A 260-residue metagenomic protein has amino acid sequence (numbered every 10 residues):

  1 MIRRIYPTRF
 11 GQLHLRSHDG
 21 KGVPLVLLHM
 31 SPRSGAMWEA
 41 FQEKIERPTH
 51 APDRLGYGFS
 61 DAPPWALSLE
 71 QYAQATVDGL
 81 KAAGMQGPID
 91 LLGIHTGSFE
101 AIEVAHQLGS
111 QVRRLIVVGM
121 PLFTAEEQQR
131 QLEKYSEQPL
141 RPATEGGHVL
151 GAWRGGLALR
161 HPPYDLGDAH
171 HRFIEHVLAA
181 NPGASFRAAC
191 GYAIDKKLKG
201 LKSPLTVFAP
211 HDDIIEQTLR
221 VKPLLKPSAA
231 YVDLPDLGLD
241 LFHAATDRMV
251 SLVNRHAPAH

Functional and structural regions predicted by a protein language model:
M1-L25, E46-R47, A169, H243-H260: Alpha/beta-hydrolase fold catalytic core
R9-D61: Conserved HGGG/HGGXW glycine-rich cap/lid loop of the alpha/beta-hydrolase fold
L27-M30, H95, P210: Glycine-rich His-Gly loop
M37-E39, S60-A66, E126-Q128, T218-L219: Conserved catalytic-core motifs of eukaryotic protein kinase domains, centered on the activation segment
A40, H50-T96: Active-site loop/oxyanion-hole signature of alpha/beta-hydrolase fold enzymes
I102-Q107, V112-T144: Flexible "cap/lid" loop of the alpha/beta hydrolase fold
E127, A143-K199: Conserved alpha/beta-hydrolase catalytic His-Asp/Glu region
L205-H243: Conserved loop-alpha-helix segment in the C-terminal half of the alpha/beta-hydrolase fold that carries the catalytic
